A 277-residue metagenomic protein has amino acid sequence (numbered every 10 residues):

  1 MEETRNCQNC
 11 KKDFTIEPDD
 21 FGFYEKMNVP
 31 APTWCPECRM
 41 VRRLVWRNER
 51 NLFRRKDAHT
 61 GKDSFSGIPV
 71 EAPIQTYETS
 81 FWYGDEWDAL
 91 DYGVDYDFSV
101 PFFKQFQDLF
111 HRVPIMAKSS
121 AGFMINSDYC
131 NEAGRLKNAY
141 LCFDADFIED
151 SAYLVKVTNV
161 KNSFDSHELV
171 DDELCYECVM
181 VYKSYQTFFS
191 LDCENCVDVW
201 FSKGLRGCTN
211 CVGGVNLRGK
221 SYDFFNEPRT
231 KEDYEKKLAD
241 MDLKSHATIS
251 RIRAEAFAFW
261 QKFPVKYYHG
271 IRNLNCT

Functional and structural regions predicted by a protein language model:
M1-T277: Long, distal/terminal scaffolding or interaction modules with repetitive or compositionally biased sequence
